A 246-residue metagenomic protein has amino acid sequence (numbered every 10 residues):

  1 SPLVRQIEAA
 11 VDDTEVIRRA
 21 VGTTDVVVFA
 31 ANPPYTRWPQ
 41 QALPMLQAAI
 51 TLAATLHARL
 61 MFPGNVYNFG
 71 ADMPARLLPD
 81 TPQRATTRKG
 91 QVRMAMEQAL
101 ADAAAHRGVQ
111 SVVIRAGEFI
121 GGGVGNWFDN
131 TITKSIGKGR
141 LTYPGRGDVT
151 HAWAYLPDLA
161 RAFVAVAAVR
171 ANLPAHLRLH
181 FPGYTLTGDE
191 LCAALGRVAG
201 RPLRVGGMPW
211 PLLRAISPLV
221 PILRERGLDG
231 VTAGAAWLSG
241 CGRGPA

Functional and structural regions predicted by a protein language model:
P2-L56: NAD(P)H-binding glycine-rich loop region in Rossmannoid oxidoreductase-like domains and their noncatalytic homologs
D12, N68, F119, L159 (+1 more regions): Conserved sequence/active-site signature of Rossmann-fold short-chain dehydrogenase/reductase
F29, L46-A95, V112: Conserved Rossmann-fold NAD(P)-dependent oxidoreductase catalytic core, especially the SDR/UDP-sugar
T36, V66-L77, F119-N126: Conserved catalytic-site region of short-chain dehydrogenase/reductase
N65, Q98-G122: Conserved beta-loop-beta element that borders a ligand/cofactor-binding pocket
E118-H151, L156, L195: NAD(P)-dependent short-chain dehydrogenase/reductase
A165-L228: Mid/C-terminal beta-alpha module of Rossmann-like enzyme folds, strongest in SDR-family dehydrogenases/epimerases
